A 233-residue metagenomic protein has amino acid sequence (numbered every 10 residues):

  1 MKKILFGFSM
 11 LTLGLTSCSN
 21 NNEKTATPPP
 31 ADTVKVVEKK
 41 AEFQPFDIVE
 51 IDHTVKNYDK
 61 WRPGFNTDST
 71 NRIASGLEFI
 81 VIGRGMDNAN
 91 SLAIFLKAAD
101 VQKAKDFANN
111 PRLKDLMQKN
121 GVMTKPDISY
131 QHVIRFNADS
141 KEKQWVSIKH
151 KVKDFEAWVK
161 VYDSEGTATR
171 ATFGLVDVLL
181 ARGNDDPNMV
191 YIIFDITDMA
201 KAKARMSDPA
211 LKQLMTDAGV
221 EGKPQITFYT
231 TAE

Functional and structural regions predicted by a protein language model:
M1-I4: Positively charged n-region of N-terminal signal peptides that target proteins for export
F6-S9: Sec-dependent N-terminal signal peptides
G14-S17: C-terminal motif of bacterial Sec signal peptides marking the signal peptidase cleavage site
S19-E233: Short S/T/G/P-rich N-terminal loop/turn motif that feeds into the first structured element of a domain
